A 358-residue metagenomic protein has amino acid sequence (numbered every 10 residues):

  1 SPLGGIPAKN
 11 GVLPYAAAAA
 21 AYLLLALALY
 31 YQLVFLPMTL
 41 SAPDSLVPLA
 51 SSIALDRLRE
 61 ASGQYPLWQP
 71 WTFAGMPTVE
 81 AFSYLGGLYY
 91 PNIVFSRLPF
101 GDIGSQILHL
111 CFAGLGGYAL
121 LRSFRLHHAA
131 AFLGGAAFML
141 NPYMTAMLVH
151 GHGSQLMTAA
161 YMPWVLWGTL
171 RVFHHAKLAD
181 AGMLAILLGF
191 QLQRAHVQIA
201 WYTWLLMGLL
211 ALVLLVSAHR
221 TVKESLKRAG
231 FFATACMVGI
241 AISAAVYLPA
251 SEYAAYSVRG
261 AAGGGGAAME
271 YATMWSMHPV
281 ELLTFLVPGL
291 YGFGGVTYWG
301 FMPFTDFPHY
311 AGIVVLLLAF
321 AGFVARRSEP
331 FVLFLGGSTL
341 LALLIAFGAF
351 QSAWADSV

Functional and structural regions predicted by a protein language model:
S1-Y31, K227-F232, C236: Start-transfer (signal-anchor) and selected internal transmembrane alpha helices of multi-pass inner/ER membrane
G11-A19, Q106, A131, Q155 (+3 more regions): Residue-level signature of transmembrane alpha-helical entry/exit and packing/kink sites in multi-pass membrane
Y22-L25, C111-F124, H128-S217, F231-S251: Membrane-embedded helix bundles of polyisoprenyl
L25-G117, A136-A160, A267-I313, I345-V358: Membrane-interface coil-to-helix junctions
Y30-Q32, G168-H174, A211-T221, F320-E329: Structural signal for the C-terminal ends of transmembrane alpha-helices and the immediately following loop
V34-M38, H175, H196, L215-K223 (+3 more regions): Transmembrane helix-loop junctions in multipass membrane proteins, especially transporters and channels
L55-D56, M237-G266: Transmembrane-lumen/periplasm boundary regions of multi-pass, lipid-linked membrane glycan transferases
A218-G230, F304, P308, L318-A353: Membrane-interface helix-loop-helix junctions at transmembrane boundaries of multi-pass membrane enzymes, predominantly
